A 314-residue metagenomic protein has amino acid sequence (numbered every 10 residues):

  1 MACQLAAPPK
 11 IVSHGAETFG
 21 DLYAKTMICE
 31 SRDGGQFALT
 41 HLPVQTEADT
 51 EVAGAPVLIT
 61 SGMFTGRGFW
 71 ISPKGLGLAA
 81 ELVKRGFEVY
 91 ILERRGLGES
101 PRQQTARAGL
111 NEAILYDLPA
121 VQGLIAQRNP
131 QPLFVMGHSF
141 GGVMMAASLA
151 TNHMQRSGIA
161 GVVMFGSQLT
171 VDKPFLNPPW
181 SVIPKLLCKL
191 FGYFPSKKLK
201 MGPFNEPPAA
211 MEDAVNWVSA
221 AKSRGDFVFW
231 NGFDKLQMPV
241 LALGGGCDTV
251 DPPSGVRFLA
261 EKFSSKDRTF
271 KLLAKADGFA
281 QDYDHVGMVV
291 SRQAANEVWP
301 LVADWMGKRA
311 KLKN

Functional and structural regions predicted by a protein language model:
P8-T50: N-terminal cap/lid segment of alpha/beta-hydrolase-fold proteins
V44-E99: Short, surface-exposed "cap/lid" segments of acyl-processing enzymes
R107-Q127: Alpha/beta-hydrolase active-site loop
Q127, Q131, M136, F140-G225: Alpha/beta-hydrolase-fold enzymes
L236, A242-G244: Short beta-strand/loop motif that positions the catalytic acidic residue of the alpha/beta-hydrolase fold
M238, P252-K262: Short alpha-helix in the alpha/beta-hydrolase fold that links the catalytic acid
G246-D248, V286: Acidic beta-to-alpha connecting loop that harbors the catalytic carboxylate
L273-N314: Catalytic active-site module of serine/aspartate enzymes centered on a nucleophile-bearing elbow/loop
